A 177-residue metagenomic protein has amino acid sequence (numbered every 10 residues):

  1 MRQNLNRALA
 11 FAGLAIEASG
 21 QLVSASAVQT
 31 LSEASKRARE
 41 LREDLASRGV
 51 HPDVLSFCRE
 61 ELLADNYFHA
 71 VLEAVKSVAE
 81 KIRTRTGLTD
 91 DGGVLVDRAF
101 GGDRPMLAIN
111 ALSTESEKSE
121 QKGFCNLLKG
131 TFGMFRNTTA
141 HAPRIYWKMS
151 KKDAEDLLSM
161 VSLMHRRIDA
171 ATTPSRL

Functional and structural regions predicted by a protein language model:
Q3-T131, I145-K148, K152, A170-L177: Amphipathic alpha-helical interface elements
E73, T131-F135, M160, M164: Amphipathic, well-ordered alpha-helical segments in soluble domains
M134-Y146: Short helix/strand-capping connector loops at secondary-structure junctions
A154-A171: Structured adenosyl-cofactor binding patch, chiefly the S-adenosyl-L-methionine
